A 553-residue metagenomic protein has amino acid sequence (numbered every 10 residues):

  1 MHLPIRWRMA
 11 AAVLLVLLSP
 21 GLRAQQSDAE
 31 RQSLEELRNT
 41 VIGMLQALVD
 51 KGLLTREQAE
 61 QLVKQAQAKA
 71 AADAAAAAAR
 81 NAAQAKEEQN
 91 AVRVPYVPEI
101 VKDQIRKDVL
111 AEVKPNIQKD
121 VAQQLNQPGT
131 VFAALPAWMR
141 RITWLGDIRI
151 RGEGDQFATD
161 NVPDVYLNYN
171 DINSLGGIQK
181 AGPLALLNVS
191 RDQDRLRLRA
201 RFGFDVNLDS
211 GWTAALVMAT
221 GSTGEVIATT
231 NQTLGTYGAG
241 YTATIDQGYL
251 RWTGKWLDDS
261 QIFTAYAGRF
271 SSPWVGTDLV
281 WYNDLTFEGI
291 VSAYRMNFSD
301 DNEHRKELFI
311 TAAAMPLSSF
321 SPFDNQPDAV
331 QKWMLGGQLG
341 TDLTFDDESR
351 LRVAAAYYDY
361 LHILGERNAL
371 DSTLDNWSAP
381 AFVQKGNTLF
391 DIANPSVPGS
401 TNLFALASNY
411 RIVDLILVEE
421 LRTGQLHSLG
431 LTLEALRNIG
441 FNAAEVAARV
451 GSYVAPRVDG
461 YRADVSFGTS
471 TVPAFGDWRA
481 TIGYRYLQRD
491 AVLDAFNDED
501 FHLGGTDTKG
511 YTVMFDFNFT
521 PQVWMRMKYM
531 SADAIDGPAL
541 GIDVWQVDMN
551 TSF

Functional and structural regions predicted by a protein language model:
L22-L186, F553: N-terminal periplasmic/intermembrane-space "pro-region" immediately following the signal or transit peptide
F132-W144, G211, K255-F263, N297-T311 (+4 more regions): Short loop/turn motifs that connect adjacent beta-strands in outer-membrane beta-barrel proteins
R140, D194-L198, Y241-D246, D284-E288 (+6 more regions): Residues that define the transmembrane beta-barrel architecture of outer-membrane proteins
G146, A200-V206, G248-W252, I290-M296 (+6 more regions): Residues on the lipid-exposed face of transmembrane beta-strands in outer-membrane beta-barrel proteins
I150-Q156, S210, M218-G224, R269-P273 (+10 more regions): Transmembrane beta-strands of outer-membrane beta-barrel pores
G152-D259, W274-Y282, S400-A405, L433 (+2 more regions): Surface-exposed loop and membrane-interface regions of Gram-negative outer-membrane beta-barrel proteins
A185, G224-D342, D346-D347, L361-F404 (+1 more regions): Surface-exposed coil loops of outer-membrane beta-barrel proteins
N188-V189, L370-S372, S378-F553: Outer-membrane beta-barrel pore domains
